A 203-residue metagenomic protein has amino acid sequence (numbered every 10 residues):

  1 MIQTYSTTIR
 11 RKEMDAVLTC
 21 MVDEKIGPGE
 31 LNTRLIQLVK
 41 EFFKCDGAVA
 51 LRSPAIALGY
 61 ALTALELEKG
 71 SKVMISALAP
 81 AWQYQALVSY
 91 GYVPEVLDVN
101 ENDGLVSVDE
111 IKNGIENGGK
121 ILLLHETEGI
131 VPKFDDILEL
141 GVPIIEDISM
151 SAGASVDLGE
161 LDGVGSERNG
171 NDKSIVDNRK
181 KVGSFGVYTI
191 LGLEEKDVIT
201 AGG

Functional and structural regions predicted by a protein language model:
M1-A64, E68, Y90: Conserved PLP-binding active-site segment in aminotransferase class I/II-type PLP enzymes
S6-T7, A77, T127: Conserved donor-binding loops in enzymes that form glycosidic bonds
D46-A48, S71-K72, K120-I121: Short active-site oxyanion
A50, I75, L124: A short beta-strand submotif of the Rossmann-like class I SAM-dependent methyltransferase core that lines
L51, L97, L193: Hydrophobic residues at beta-strand termini and immediately following loops that shape nucleotide-binding pockets
G59-G114: Conserved PLP-anchoring active-site segment centered on the Schiff-base-forming lysine
N102-A201: Active-site phosphate-binding strand-loop segment of PLP-dependent enzymes
